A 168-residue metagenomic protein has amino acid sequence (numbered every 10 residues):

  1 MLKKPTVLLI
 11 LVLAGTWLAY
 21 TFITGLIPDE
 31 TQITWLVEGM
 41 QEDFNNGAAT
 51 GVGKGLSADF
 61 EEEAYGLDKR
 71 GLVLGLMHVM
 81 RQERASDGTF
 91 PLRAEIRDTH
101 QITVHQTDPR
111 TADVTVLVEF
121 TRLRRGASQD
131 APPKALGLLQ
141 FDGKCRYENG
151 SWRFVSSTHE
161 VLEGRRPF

Functional and structural regions predicted by a protein language model:
L2-D59, G71, T107: Short, low-complexity N-terminal intrinsically disordered segments enriched in polar/charged residues
T24, A64-L67, Q129: Short, solvent-exposed loop/turn segments at secondary-structure boundaries
L36, I96-D98, L139: Residues that act as N-cap/strand-start positions at coil-to-secondary-structure junctions
Q41, F60, M80, F120-R122: Residue-level detector of secondary-structure transition/capping positions
F44-G51, F90, H159-G164: Soluble, non-transmembrane catalytic domains of enzymes that act on hydrophobic metabolites at membranes
N45, E61-Y65, G126: Short, flexible helix-adjacent loops and helix caps
G53-D113: Short solvent-exposed beta->alpha transition segments
T103-F168: Exposed beta-sheet edge and beta->alpha loop/turn motif
